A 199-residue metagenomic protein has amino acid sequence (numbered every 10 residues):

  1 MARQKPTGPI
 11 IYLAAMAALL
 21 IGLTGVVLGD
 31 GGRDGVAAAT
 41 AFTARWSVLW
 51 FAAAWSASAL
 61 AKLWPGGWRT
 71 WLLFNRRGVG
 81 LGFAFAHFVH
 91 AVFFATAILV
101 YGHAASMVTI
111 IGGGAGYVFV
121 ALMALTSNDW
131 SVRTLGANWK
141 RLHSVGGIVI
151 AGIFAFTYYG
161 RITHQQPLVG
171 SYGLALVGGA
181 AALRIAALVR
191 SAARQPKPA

Functional and structural regions predicted by a protein language model:
M1-A199: Membrane-embedded alpha-helical bundles that constitute the cytochrome b-like, heme-associated redox core of multi-pass
